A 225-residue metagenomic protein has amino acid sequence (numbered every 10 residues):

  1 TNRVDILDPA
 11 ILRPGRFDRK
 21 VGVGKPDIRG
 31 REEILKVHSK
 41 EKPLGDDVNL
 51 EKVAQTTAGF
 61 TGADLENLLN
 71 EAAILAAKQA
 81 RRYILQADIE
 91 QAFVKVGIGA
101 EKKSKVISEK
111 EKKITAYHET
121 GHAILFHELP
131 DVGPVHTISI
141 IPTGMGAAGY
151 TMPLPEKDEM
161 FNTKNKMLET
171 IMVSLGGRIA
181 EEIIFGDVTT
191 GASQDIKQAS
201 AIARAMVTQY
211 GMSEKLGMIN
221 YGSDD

Functional and structural regions predicted by a protein language model:
T1-V4, P26, E128-L129: A short beta-strand-to-loop transition that corresponds to the Sensor-1 phosphate-sensing loop of AAA+ P-loop ATPases
V4-R16: Short regulatory helix/loop adjacent to the ATP-binding pocket of P-loop NTPases
P9-A10, V23-E90, K95, G99-A100 (+3 more regions): Conserved C-terminal "switch" segment of AAA+ ATPases
G59, A116-Y117: Alpha-helical architecture
G97-E109: Peri-catalytic and regulatory segments of divalent metal-dependent proteins
I114-A116, A123-D225: Soluble catalytic regions of large protease machineries
